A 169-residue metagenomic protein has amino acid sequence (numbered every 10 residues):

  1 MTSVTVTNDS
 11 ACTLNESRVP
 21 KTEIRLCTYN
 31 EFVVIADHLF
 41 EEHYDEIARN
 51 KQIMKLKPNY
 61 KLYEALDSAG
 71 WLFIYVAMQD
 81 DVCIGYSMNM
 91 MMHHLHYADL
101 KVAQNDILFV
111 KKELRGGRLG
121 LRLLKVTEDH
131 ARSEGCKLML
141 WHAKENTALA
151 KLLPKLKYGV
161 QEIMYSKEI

Functional and structural regions predicted by a protein language model:
R18-H38: A short beta-loop-alpha structural element at the N-terminal edge of CoA-dependent acyl/N-acetyltransferase catalytic
E41-L62: Conserved GNAT-fold acetyl-CoA-binding loop/helix
E64-V76: A short helix-loop-beta-strand connector motif used in the catalytic cores of GNAT acetyltransferases and, in some
V76, V82-M91: Conserved beta-strand in the GNAT
H93-N105, Q161: A conserved beta-turn-beta hairpin within the catalytic core of GNAT-like acetyltransferases that forms part
D106-G116: A short, internal acetyl-CoA/4′-phosphopantetheine-binding micro-motif in the GNAT/acyltransferase core
G116-D129: Conserved acetyl-CoA-binding loop-helix of GNAT-fold acetyltransferases
M139-A150: Conserved beta-strand-loop-alpha-helix junction that forms the acyl-donor binding cleft
